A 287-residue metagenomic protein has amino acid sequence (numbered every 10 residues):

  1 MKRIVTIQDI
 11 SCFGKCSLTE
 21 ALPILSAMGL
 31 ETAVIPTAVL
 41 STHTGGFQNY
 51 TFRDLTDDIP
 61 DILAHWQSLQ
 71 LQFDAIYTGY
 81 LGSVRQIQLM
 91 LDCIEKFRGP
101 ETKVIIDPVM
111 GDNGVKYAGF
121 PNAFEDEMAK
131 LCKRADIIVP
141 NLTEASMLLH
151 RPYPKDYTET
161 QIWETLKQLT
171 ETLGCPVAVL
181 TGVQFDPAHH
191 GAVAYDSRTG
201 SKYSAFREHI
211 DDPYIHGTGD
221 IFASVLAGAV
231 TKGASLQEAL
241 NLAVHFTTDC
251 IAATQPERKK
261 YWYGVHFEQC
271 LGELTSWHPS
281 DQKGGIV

Functional and structural regions predicted by a protein language model:
M1-I106, M110-A118, E268-S280, G284-I286: Conserved N-terminal subdomain of the carbohydrate kinase-like
S11, A38-L40, G82, M110-D112 (+4 more regions): Glycine-rich beta-alpha junction loops
C12-F13, K202-G217: Short pre-catalytic strand/loop immediately N-terminal to key active-site residues, enriched for Gly-Thr
L30, A64, S68-L71, E95 (+6 more regions): Generic secondary-structure signature for well-ordered alpha-helical cores
A118-K202, D211: Conserved phosphate/ATP/ADP-binding segment of small-molecule kinases
P213-L236, L240: Short, small-residue alpha-helix embedded
Q237-V287: Charged C-terminal helix
